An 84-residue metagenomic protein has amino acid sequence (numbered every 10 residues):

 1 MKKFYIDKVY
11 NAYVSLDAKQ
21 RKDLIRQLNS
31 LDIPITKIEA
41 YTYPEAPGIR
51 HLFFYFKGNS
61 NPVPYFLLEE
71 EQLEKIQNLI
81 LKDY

Functional and structural regions predicted by a protein language model:
K2-L28: Negatively charged, low-complexity tracts enriched in Asp/Glu with abundant Ser/Thr
K3-V9, L73-Y84: Mixed-charge, Lys/Arg-enriched low-complexity segments
A12, L16, L31-P34, Y41 (+1 more regions): Surface-exposed polar/charged interaction patches
K22-I76: Acidic, low-complexity, intrinsically disordered interaction modules
